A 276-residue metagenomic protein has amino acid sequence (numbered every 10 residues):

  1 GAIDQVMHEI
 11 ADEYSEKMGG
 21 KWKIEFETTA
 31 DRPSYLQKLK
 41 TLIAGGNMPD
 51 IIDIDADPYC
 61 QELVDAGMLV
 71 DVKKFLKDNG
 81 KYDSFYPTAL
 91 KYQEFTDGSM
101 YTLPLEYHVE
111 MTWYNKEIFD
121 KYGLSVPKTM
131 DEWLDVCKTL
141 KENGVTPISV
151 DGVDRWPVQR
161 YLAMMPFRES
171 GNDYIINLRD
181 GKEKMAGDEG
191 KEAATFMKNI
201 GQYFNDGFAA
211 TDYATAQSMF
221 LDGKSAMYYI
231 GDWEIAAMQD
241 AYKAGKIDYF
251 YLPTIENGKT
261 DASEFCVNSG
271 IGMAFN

Functional and structural regions predicted by a protein language model:
G1-A66, K74-D83, V126, A209 (+2 more regions): Conserved N-terminal structural module of periplasmic/extracytoplasmic solute-binding proteins
D12, E16-G20, G45, S99 (+3 more regions): Extracytoplasmic/periplasmic substrate-recognition and gating elements
T41-L42, P49-D50, N79-I118, T146-V150 (+1 more regions): A structural signal for short loop-to-beta-strand junctions that line the ligand-binding cleft of periplasmic/secreted
I43-I54, M68-V70, G144-P147, D222-G231 (+1 more regions): Alpha-to-beta junction loops
D55-M111, S125, L134, R160-P166 (+2 more regions): Hinge/lid segment of periplasmic solute-binding proteins
K73-F85, S125, E169-E192, D240-A241 (+1 more regions): Short, solvent-exposed loop/beta-turn-alpha elements that line the ligand-binding surface or hinge of extracytoplasmic
T96-L105, E110, L134-K182, S225: Extracytoplasmic/periplasmic solute-binding protein
D135-L140, R179-A209: Glycine-centered hinge/linker elements that transmit conformational signals in sensory and ligand-binding systems
